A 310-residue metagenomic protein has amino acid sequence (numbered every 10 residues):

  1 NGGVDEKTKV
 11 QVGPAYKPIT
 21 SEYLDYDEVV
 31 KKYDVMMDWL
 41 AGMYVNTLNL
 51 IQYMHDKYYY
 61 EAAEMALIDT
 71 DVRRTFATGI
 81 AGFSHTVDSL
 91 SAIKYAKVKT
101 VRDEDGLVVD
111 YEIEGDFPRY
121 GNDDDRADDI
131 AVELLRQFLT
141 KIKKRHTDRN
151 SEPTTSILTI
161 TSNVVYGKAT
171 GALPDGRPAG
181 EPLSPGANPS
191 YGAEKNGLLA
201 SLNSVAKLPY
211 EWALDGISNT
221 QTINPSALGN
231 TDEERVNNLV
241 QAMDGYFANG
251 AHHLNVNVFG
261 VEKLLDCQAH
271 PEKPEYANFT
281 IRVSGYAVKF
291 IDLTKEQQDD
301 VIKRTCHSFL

Functional and structural regions predicted by a protein language model:
N1-P118, E194-C306: Structured mid-domain segments that build the active-site/substrate or prosthetic-cofactor binding neighborhood
Q52-H55, A63-M65, T100-P189: Internal maturation/activation junctions in enzymes
